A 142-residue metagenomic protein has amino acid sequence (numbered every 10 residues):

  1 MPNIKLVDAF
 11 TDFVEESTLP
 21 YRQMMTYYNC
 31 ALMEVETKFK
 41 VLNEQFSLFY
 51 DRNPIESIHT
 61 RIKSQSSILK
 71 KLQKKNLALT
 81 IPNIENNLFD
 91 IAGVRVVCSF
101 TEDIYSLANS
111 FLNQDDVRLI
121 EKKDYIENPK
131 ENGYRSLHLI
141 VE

Functional and structural regions predicted by a protein language model:
M1-L88: Charge-rich, low-complexity segments
D8, D12, D51, D90 (+3 more regions): Acidic-enriched, low-complexity/disordered segments with a strong bias for Aspartate over Glutamate
I58-S66, R95, E131-H138: Short amphipathic alpha-helical patches
L88-D90, G133: Short flexible coil/turn linkers enriched for glycine and charged/polar residues that connect secondary-structure
A92-C98: Short cationic amphipathic helices and targeting signals
C98-E142: Long beta-strand-rich cores associated with HINT superfamily self-processing modules
